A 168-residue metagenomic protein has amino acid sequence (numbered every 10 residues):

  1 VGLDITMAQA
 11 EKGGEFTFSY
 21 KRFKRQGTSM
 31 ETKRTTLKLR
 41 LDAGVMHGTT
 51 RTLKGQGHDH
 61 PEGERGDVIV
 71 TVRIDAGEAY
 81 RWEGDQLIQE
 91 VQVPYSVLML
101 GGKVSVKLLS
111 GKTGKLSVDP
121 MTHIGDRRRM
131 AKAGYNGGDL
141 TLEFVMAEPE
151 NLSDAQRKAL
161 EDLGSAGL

Functional and structural regions predicted by a protein language model:
V1-M7, G14-Y20, T49-L53: Extracytoplasmic assembly/pore-lining segments of large envelope/extracellular complexes
A8-A10, S96: Short solvent-exposed strand-capping/beta-turn motif centered on an Asx-Ser/Thr pair
Y20-F23, T32-L168: Intrinsically disordered, low-complexity linker/assembly segments
T28-S29: Solvent-exposed beta-strand/loop surfaces of large extracellular or lumenal domains
